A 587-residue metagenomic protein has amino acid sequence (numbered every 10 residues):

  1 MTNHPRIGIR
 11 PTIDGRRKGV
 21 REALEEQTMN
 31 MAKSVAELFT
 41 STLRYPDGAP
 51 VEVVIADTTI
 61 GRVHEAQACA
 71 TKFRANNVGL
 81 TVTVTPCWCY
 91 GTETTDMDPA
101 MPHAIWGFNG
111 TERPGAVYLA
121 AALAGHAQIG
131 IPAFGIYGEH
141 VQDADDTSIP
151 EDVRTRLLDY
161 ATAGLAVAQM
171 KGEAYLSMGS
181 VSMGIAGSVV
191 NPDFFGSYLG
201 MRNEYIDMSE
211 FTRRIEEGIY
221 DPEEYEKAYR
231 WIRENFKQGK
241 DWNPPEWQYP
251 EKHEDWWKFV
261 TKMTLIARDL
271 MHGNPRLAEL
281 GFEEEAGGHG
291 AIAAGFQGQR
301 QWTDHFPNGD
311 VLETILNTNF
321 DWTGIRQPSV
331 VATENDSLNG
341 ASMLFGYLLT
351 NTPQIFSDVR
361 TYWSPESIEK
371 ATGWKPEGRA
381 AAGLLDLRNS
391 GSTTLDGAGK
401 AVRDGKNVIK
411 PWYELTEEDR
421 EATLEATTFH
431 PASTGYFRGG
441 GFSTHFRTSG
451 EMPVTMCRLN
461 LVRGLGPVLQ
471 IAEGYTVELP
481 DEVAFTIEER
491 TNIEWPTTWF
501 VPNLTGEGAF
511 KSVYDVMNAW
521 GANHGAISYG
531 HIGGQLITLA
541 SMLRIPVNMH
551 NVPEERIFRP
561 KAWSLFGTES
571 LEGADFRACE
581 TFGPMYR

Functional and structural regions predicted by a protein language model:
M1-T59, G187-Y249: N-terminal glycine-rich anion-binding loop in soluble enzyme alpha/beta folds
I9-G15, G138-E139, M208, F296-Q299 (+1 more regions): Short loop/turn segments at strand-loop or loop-helix junctions that form parts of catalytic or ligand-binding pockets
R10-T12, W106, L176-M178: Short hydrophobic segments within beta-strands
L24-F39, Q67-A68, A116-A120, V153-L157 (+2 more regions): Well-ordered, non-membrane alpha-helical segments in soluble/globular domains
Q27-K33, G61, I105-F108, F194 (+6 more regions): Anaerobic metallocofactor- and corrinoid-dependent redox/one-carbon enzyme cores, especially those from methanogenesis
K33-T83, W88-G91, T95-P102, E251 (+1 more regions): Alpha/propeptide regions of enzymes that mature by internal proteolysis
T58-K171, M183-G184, N308, T372: Cofactor- and metal-binding active-site motifs of prokaryotic enzymes that mediate redox/radical or nucleophilic
G164-T212, E279-G298: Charge-patterned, long linear interaction tracts outside catalytic cores
